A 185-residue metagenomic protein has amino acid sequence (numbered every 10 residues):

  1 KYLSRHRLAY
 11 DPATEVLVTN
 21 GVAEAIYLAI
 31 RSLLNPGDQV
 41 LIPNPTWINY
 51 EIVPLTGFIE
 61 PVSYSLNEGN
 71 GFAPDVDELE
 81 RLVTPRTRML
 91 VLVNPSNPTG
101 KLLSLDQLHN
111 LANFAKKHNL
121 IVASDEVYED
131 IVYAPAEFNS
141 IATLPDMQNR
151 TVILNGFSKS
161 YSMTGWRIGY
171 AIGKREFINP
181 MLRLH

Functional and structural regions predicted by a protein language model:
K1-Q39: Phosphate-binding glycine-rich loop
T19, Y64, L154: Hydrophobic residues at beta-strand termini and immediately following loops that shape nucleotide-binding pockets
N20-E24, L28-R31, I42-E60: Substrate-binding/gating loop at the entrance of the active-site cleft, primarily in PLP-dependent aminotransferase-like
D38, I59, K117-I121, M147-N149: A short helix->loop->beta-strand "cap" motif at the edges of active sites that frequently abuts
E60-G69: Short beta-strand->loop structural element characteristic of the AMP-binding/adenylate-forming
E68-Y133: Active-site phosphate-binding strand-loop segment of PLP-dependent enzymes
T143-L144, N149-H185: Conserved core segment of the aminotransferase class I/II
